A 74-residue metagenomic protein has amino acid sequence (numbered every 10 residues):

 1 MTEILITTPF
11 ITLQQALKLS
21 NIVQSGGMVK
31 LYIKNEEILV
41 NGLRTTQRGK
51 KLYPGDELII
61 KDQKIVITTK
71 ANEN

Functional and structural regions predicted by a protein language model:
M1-T8: N-terminal beta-hairpin/loop module of FHA
E3, E36-E37, E57, E73: Glutamate identity and glutamate-enriched acidic tracts
T8-P54: A basic, amphipathic helix-loop patch mediating RNA/tRNA/ribosome contacts
Q47-N74: C-terminal structural segments of small proteins and small subunits
